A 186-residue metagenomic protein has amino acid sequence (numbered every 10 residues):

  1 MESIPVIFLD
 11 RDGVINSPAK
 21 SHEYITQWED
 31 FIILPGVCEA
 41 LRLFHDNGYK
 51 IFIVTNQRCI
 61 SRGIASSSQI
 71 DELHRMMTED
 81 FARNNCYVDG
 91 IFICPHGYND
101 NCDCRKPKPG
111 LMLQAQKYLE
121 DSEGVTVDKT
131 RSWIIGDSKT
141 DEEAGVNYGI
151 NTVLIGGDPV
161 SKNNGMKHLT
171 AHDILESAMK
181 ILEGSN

Functional and structural regions predicted by a protein language model:
M1-K50: Active-site neighborhood of HAD-like aspartate-dependent phosphohydrolases
S3, R105-E142: Conserved Lys-Pro-Asp/Glu-containing loop-to-beta segment of HAD-superfamily phosphomonoesterases, centered on
I15-P35, I60-Q69, R83-C86, H96-D103: Metal-dependent phosphoesterase signature
Q27, V88-G90, D128-S132: Short acidic capping loops at alpha-helix termini that bridge into adjacent secondary structure
V37, L41-H74, Y87-N99, G145: Substrate-recognition element of Asp-dependent hydrolases with the DxDx(T/V) motif
R62-T78, D103-K117: Short, electropositive alpha-helical surface patch
H74-I93, N163-L182: Structural recognition of alpha->loop->beta junctions
W133-H172: Acidic, Mg2+-coordinating phosphoryl-transfer loop and its flanking beta/alpha structural elements, shared across
